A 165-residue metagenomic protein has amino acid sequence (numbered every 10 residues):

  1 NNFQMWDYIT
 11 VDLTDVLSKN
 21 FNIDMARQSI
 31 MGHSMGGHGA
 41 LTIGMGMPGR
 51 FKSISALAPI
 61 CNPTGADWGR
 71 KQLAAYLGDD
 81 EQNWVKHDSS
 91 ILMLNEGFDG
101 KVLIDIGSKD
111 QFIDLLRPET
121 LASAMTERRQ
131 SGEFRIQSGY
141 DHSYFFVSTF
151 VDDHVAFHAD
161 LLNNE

Functional and structural regions predicted by a protein language model:
N1-E165: Non-catalytic cap/lid and distal C-terminal segments of serine-dependent acyl enzymes
